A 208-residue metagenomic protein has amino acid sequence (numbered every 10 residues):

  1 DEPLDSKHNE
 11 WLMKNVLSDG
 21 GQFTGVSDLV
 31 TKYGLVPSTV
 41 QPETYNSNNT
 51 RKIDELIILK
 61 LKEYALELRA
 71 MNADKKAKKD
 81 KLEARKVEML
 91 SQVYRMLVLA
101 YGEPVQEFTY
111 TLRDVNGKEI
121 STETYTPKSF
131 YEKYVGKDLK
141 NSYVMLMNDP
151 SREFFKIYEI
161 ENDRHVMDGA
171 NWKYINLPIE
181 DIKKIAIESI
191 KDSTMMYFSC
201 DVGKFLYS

Functional and structural regions predicted by a protein language model:
D1-S208: Structured alpha-helical subdomains that flank or immediately precede key functional sites
